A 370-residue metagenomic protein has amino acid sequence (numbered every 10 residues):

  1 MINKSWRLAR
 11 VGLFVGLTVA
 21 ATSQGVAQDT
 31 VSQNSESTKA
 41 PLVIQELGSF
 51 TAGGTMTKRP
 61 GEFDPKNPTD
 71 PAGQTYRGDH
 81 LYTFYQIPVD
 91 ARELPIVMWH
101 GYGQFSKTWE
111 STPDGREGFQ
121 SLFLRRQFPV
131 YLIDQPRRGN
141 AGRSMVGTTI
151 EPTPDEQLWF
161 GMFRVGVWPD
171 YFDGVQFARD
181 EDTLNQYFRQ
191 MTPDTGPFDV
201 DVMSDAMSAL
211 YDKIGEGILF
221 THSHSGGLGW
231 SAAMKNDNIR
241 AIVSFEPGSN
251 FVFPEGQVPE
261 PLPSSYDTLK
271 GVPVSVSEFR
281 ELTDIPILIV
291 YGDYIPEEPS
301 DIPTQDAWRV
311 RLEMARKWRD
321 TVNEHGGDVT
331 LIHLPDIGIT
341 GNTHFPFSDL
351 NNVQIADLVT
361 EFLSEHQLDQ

Functional and structural regions predicted by a protein language model:
V31-A91: N-terminal cap/lid segment of alpha/beta-hydrolase-fold proteins
E93-Y102: Short beta-strand element of the alpha/beta-hydrolase
R116-G142: Conserved alpha/beta-hydrolase
P197-I218: Conserved acidic catalytic loop of the alpha/beta-hydrolase fold
F220-G229: Gly/Ala-rich beta-loop-alpha elbow adjacent to hydrolase catalytic centers
D237-F253: A conserved short beta-strand
S249-H325, T330: The feature captures the conserved acid-bearing segment of alpha/beta-hydrolase catalytic domains
G341, F345-Q370: Catalytic active-site module of serine/aspartate enzymes centered on a nucleophile-bearing elbow/loop
